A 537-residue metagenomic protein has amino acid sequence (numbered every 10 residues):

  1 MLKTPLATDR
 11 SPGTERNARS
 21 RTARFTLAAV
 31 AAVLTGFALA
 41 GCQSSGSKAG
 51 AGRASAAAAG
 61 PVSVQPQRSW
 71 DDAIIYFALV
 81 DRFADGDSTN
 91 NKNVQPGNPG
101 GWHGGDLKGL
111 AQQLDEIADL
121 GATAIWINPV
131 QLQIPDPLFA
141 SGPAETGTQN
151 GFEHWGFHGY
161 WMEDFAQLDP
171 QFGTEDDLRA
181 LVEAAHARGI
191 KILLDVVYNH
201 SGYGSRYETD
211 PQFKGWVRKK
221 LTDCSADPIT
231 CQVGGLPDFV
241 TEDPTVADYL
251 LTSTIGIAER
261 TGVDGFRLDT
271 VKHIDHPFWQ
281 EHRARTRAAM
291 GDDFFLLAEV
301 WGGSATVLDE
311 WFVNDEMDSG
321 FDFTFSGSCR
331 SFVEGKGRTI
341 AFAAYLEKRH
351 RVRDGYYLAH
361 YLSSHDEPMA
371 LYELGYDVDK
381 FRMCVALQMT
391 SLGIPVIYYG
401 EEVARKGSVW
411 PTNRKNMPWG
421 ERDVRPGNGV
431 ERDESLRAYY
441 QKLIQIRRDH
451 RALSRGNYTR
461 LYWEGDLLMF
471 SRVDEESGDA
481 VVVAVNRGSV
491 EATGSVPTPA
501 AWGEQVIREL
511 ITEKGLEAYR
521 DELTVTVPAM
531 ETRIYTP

Functional and structural regions predicted by a protein language model:
M1-R10, N17, T22, L27 (+8 more regions): Carbohydrate-interacting/catalytic domains
T26-A38: Bacterial N-terminal signal peptides
G52, T252-I255, E259-D264, T270-D354 (+8 more regions): Active-site-proximal helices and loops of the catalytic beta/alpha 8
P61, Q67-A73, D81-T261, E281-F295 (+1 more regions): Substrate-binding/active-site clefts of carbohydrate-active enzymes
Y76, I125-I127, I192-L194, F266 (+3 more regions): Hydrophobic faces of well-ordered beta-strands that scaffold small-molecule active sites in alpha/beta enzyme cores
V130, V197-N199, V271-H273, E299-G303 (+1 more regions): Active-site beta-loop-alpha junctions enriched in small/polar residues
M389-T390, I394-V396, E401: C-terminal substrate/ligand-recognition segments
